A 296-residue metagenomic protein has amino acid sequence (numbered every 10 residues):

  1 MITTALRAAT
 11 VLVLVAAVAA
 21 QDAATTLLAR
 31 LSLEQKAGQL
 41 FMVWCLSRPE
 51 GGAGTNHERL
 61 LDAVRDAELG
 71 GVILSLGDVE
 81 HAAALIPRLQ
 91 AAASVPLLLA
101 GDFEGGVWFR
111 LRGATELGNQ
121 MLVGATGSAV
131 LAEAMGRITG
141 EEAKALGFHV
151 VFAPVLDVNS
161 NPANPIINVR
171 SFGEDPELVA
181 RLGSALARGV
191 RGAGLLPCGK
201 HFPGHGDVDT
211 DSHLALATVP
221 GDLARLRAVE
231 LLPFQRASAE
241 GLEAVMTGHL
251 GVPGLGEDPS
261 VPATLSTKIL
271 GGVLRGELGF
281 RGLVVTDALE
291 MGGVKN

Functional and structural regions predicted by a protein language model:
I2-V11: Sec-dependent signal peptide recognition, specifically the positively charged N-region followed immediately by
V11-A20: Hydrophobic h-region of N-terminal signal peptides that target proteins for export in Gram-negative bacteria
Q21-G118: N-terminal hydrophobic targeting/anchoring segments and the immediately downstream early-domain regions of hydrolases
A29-S32, V72, H81-L97, V107-F109 (+1 more regions): Second-shell residues forming the walls of enzyme active-site clefts
L46-P49, L99-F109, H149-N159, G199-H205 (+1 more regions): Short glycine-enriched loops at secondary-structure junctions
E50-V64, A132-T139, A228-F234: Short, acidic/polar
A125-F148, V155-P176, G183-A187, R191: A substrate-binding/cap region within the structured catalytic cores of diverse enzymes
